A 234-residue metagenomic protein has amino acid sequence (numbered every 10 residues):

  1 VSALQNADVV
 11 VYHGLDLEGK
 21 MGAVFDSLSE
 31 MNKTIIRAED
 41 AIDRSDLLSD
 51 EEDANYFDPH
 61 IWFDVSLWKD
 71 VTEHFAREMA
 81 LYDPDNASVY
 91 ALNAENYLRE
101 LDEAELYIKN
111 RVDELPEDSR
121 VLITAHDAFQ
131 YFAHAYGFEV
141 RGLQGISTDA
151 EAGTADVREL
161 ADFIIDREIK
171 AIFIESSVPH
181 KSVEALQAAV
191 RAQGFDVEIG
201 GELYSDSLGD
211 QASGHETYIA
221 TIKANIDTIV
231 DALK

Functional and structural regions predicted by a protein language model:
V1-K234: Extracytoplasmic metal-acquisition and chelation regions
